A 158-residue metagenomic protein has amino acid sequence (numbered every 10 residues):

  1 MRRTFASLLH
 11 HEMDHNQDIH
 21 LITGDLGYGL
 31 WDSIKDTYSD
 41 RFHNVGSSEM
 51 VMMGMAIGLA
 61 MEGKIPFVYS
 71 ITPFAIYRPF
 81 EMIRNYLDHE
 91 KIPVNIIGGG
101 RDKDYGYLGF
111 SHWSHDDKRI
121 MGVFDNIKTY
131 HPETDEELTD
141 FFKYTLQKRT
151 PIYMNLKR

Functional and structural regions predicted by a protein language model:
M1-R158: Thiamine diphosphate
